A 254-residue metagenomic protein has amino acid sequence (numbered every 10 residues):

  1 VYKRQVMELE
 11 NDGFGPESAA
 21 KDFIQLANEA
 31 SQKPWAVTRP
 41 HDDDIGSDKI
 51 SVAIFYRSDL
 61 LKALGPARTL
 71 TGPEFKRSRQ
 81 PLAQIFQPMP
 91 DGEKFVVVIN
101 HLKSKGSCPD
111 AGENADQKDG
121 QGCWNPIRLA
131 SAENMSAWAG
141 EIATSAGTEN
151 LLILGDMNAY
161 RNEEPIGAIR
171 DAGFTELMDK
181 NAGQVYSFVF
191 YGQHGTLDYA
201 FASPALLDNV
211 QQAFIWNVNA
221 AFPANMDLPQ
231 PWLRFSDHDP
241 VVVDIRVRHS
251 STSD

Functional and structural regions predicted by a protein language model:
K3-S253: Divalent cation-coordinating acidic motifs and surrounding scaffolds that mediate Ca2+/Mg2+/Mn2+/Zn2+-dependent binding
